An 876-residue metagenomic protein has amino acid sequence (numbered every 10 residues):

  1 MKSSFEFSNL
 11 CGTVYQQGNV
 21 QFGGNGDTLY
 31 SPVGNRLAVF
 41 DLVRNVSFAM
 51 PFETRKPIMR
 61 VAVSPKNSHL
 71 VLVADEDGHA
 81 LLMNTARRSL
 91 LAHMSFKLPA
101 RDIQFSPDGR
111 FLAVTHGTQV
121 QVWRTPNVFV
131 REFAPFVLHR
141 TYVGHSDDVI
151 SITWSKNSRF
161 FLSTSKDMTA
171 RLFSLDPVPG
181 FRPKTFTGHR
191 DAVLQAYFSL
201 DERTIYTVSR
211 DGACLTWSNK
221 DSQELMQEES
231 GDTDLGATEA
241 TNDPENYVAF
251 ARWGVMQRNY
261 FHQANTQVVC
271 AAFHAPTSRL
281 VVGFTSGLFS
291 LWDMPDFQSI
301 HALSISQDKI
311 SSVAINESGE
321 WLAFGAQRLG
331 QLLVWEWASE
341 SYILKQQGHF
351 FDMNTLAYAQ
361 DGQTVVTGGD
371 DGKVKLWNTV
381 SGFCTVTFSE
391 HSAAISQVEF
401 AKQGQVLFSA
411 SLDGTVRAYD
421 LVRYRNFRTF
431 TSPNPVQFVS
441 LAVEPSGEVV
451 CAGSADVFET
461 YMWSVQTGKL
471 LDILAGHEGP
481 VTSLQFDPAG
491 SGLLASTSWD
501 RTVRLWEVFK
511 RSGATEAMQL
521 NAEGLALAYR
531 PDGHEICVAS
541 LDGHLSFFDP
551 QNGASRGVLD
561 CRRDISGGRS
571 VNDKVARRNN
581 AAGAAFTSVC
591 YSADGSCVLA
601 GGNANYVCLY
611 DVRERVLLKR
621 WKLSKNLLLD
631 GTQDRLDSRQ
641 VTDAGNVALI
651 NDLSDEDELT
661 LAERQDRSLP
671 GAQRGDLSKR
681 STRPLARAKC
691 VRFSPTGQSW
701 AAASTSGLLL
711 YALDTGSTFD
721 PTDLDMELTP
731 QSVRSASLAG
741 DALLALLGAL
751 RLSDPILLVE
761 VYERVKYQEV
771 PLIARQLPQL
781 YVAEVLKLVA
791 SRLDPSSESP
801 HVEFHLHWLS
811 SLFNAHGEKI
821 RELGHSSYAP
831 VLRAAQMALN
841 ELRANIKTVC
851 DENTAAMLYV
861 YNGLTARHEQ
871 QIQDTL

Functional and structural regions predicted by a protein language model:
S8, S47-A49, S89-A92, R131 (+14 more regions): A structural motif specific to WD40 beta-propellers
S8-N35, K56, T266: Beta-strand-rich domains and repeat architectures in extracellular enzymes and scaffolds, especially beta-propellers
L10-Y15, F52-I58, M94-A100, Y142-V149 (+13 more regions): WD40/WD-repeat beta-propeller blade N-cap
V20-G26, A62-S68, I103-G109, S146 (+18 more regions): Loop/turn segments within WD40 beta-propeller blades
P32-V33, A74-D77, V114-T118, S163-D167 (+10 more regions): Conserved strand-to-loop turn within each blade of WD40 beta-propeller repeats
L37-D41, A80-N84, V120-P126, A170-L175 (+13 more regions): WD40-repeat beta-propellers
R124-E132, S174-V178, S218-L235, P550-R556 (+4 more regions): Short loop/turn segments immediately following beta-strands, especially the blade-tip and inter-blade linker loops
K766-L876: Extended acidic/polar alpha-helical scaffold segments
